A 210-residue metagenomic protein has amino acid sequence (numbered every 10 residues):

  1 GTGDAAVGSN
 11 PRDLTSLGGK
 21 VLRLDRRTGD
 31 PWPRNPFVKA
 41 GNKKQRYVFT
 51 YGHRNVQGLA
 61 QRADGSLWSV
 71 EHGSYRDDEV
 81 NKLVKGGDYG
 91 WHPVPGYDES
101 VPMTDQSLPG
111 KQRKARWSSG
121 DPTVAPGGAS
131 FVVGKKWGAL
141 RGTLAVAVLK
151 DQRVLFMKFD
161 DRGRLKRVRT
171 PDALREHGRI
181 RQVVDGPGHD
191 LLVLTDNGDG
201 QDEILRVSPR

Functional and structural regions predicted by a protein language model:
T2-R169, G178, G188-L192, G200-E203 (+1 more regions): Beta-propeller domain segments
A173: Surface loop/turn signatures of beta-propeller and other carbohydrate-active proteins
D196: Short beta-strand-plus-loop segments that form exposed binding edges in beta-rich domains
